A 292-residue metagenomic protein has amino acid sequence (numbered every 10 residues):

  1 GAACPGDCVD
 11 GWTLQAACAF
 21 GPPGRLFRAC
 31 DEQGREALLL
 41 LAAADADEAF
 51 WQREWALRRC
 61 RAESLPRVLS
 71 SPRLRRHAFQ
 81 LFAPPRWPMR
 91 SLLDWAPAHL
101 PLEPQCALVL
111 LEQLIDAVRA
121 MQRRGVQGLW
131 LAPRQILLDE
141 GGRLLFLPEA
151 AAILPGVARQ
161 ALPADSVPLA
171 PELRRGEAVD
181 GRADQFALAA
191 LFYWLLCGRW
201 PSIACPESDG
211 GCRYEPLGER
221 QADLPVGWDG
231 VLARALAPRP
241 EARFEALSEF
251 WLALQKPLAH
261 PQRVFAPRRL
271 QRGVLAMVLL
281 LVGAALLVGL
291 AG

Functional and structural regions predicted by a protein language model:
D47-R59: AlphaC helix of the eukaryotic protein kinase fold
R67-A78: Short beta-strand micro-motifs within the conserved protein kinase catalytic domain, predominantly in the N-lobe
R76-S91: Conserved short submotifs of the Hanks-type protein kinase catalytic core that shape the nucleotide-binding pocket
S91-L102: AlphaC helix of the protein kinase catalytic domain
D116-V126: Protein kinase catalytic-loop region centered on the HRD/HxD motif
Q135-E149: Conserved protein kinase catalytic/activation segment
A164-Q262: C-terminal lobe helix-coil module of Hanks-type protein kinase domains
